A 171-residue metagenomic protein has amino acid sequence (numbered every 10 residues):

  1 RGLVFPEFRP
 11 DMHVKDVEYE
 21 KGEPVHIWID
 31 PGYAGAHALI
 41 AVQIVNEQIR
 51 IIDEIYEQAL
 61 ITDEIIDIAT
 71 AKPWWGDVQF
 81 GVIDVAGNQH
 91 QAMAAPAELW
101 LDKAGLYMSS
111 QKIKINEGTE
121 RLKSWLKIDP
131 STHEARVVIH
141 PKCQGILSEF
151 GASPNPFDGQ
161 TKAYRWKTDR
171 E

Functional and structural regions predicted by a protein language model:
R1-I29: ATPase catalytic-site recognition across NTP-hydrolyzing enzymes
P6, A36, L122: Short, electropositive, low-hydrophobicity segments enriched in small/polar residues
P6, K167-T168: Exposed beta-sheet edge/beta-hairpin loop segments within beta-rich domains
D11-V14, V25, L39, T62 (+2 more regions): A generic structural signal for solvent-exposed, polar alpha-helical segments
H13-K15, E20, A34, E57 (+2 more regions): A generic signature of intrinsically disordered, low-complexity regions enriched in glycine/proline and charged/polar
E20-I44: Gly/Thr-rich phosphate-binding beta-strand-loop-beta motif of the actin/hexokinase/Hsp70
V45-K167: Mg2+-dependent endonuclease catalytic cores in nucleic-acid-processing enzymes, primarily RNase H-like
